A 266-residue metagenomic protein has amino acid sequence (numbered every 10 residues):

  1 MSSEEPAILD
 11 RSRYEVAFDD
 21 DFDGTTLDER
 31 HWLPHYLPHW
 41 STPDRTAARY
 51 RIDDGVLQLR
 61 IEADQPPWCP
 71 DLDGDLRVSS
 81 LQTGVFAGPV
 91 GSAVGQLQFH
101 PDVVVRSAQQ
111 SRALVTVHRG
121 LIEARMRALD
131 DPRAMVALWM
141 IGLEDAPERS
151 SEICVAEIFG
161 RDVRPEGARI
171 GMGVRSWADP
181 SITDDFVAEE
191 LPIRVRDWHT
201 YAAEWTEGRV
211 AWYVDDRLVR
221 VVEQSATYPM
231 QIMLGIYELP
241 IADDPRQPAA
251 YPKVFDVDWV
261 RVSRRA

Functional and structural regions predicted by a protein language model:
M1-A266: GH16 jelly-roll
